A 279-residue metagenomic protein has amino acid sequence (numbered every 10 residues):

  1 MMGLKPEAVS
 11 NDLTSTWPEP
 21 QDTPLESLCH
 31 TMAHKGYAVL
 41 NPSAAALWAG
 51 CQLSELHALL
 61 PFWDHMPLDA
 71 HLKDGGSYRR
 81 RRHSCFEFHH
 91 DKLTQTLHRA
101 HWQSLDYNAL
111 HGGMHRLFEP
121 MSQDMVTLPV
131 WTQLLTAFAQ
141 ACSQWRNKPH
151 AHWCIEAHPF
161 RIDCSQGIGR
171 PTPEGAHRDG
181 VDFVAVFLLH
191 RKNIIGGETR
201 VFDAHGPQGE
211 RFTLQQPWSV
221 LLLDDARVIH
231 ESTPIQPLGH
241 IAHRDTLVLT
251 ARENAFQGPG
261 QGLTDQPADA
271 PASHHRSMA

Functional and structural regions predicted by a protein language model:
M2-A157, S165-I168, A204, G209-T213 (+3 more regions): Fe(II)/2-oxoglutarate oxygenase catalytic core
R146-P149, E174-D179, R191: Short, conserved, surface-exposed binding loops centered on an aromatic residue
P159-R178: Conserved short histidine dyad/triad with adjacent acidic residue
H177, I229-E231: Histidine-centered active-site/metal-ligand motif
R178-I194, T250: Short, conserved beta-strand element in jelly-roll/cupin
I194-R200: Short conserved catalytic/interaction loops centered on acidic-Pro-aromatic/His motifs
T213-I229: Conserved metal-binding segment of the jelly-roll/cupin
